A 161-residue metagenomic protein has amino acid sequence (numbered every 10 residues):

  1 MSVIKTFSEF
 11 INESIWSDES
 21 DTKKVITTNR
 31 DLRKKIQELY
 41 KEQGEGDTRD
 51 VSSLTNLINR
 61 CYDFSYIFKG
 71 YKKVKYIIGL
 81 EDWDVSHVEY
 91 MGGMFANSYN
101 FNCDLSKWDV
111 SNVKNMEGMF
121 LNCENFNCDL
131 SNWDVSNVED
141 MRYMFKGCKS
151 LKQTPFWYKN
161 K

Functional and structural regions predicted by a protein language model:
S2-K161: Negatively charged
